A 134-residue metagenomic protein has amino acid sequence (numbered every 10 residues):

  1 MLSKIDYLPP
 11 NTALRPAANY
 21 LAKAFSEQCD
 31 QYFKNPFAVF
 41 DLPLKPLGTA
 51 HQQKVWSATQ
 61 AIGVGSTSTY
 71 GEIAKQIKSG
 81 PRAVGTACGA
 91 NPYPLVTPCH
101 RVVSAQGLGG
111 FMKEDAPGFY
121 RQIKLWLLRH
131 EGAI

Functional and structural regions predicted by a protein language model:
M1, F111, A116-I134: Positively charged, aromatic-accented nucleic-acid-binding surfaces
M1-S79, H130-I134: Basic nucleic-acid-binding alpha-helical/helix-turn surface characteristic of O6-alkylguanine DNA
G89: Residue-level detection of the helix-turn-helix DNA-binding "recognition helix"
L95-S104: Short Lys/Arg-enriched helix C-cap and helix-to-coil transition segments that create basic nucleic-acid-contact patches
G107: Iron-sulfur (Fe-S) cluster-binding segments and ferredoxin-like electron-carrier domains, especially [2Fe-2S]
